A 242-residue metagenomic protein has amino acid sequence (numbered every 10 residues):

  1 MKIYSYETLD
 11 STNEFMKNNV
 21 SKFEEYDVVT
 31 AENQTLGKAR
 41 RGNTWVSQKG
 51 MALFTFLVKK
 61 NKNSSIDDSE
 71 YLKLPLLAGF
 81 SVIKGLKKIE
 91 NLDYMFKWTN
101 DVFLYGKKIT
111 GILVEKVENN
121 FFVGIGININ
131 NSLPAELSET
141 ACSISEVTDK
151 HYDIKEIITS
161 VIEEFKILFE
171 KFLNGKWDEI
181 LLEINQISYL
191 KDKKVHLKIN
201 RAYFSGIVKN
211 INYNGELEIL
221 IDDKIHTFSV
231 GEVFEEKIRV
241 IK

Functional and structural regions predicted by a protein language model:
M1-K88, H151: N-terminal lobe of the biotin/lipoate ligase/transferase fold
S5, K62-Y94, L104-K242: Long, positively charged amphipathic alpha-helical accessory segments at protein N-termini or as interdomain linkers
D27, L92-K97: A short coil-to-beta-strand element that immediately follows conserved catalytic motifs
K38-R41, K97, K237: Basic side chains
S47-Q48, K97, I211-N212: A short, compositionally biased micro-patch
